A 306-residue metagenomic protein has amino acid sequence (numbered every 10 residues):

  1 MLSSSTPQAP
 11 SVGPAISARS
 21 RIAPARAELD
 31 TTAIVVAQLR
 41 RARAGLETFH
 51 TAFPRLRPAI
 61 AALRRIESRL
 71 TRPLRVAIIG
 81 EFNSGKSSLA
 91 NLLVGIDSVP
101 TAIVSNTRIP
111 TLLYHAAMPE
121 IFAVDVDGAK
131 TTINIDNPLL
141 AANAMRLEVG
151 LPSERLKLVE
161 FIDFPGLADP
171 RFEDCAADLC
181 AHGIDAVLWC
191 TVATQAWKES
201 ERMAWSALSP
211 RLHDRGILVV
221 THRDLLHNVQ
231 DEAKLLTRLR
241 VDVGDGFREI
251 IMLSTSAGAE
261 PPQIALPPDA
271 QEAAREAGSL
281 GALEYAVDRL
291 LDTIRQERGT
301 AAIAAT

Functional and structural regions predicted by a protein language model:
L2, P7-E160: Conserved G1/Walker A P-loop phosphate-binding module
L2-P14, R275, S279-L291, A305-T306: P-loop NTP-binding site
A42-F49, L92, I96, A116 (+5 more regions): Conserved, well-folded catalytic cores of nucleic-acid-processing and energy-transducing macromolecular machines
E81, H115, V192, T221 (+1 more regions): Cofactor-binding loop segments of dinucleotide-utilizing enzymes, especially the Rossmann-like FAD- and NAD(P)+-binding
N134-V159, D169, E173-E249: Conserved C-terminal guanine-recognition region of P-loop GTPase G domains, centered on the G4
D163: Conserved active-site aspartate in kinases
S206, R289-T306: Extended, Lys/Glu-rich alpha-helical coiled-coil stalks
D224-Q296: Canonical P-loop GTPase G-domain recognition
